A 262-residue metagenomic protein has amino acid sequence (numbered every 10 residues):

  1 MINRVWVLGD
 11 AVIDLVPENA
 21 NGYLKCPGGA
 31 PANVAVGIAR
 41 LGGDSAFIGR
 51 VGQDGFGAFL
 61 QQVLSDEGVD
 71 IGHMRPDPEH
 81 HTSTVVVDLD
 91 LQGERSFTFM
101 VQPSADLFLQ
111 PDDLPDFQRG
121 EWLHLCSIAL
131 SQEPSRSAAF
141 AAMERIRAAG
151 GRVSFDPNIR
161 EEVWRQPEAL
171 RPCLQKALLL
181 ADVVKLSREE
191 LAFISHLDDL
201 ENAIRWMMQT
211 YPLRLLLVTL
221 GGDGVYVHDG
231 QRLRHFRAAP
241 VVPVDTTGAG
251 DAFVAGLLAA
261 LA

Functional and structural regions predicted by a protein language model:
M1-D70, P243-V244: Glycine-rich phosphate/adenosyl-contacting loop at the front of the ribokinase-like
M1-R4, E144-R145, H196-A262: Conserved phosphate-binding/catalytic region of the ribokinase-like
A11, P157, A252: Active-site metal-binding loops of divalent metal-dependent hydrolases
L15-V16, T98, E121, E133 (+4 more regions): Residues that scaffold the ATP/ADP-binding catalytic core of kinase and kinase-like folds
V36, T84-D88, G224-V227: Short beta-strand scaffold segments in enzyme catalytic cores
D44-C126: Conserved N-terminal subdomain of the carbohydrate kinase-like
I128-W206, L213-R214, D223-G224: Conserved beta-alpha-beta core of the PfkB/ribokinase-like small-molecule kinase fold
